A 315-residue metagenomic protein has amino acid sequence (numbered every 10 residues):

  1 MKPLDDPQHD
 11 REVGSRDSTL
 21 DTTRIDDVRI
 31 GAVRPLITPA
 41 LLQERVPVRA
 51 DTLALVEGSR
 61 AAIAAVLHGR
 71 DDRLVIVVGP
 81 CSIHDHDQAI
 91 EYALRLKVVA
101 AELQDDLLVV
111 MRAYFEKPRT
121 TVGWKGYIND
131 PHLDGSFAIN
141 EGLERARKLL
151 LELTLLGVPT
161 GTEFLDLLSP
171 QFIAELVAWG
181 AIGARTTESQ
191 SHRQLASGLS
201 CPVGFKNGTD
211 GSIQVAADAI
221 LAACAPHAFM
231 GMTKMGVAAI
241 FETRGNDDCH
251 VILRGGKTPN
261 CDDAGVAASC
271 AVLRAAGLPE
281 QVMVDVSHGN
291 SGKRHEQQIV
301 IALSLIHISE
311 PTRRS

Functional and structural regions predicted by a protein language model:
E12-R34: Polybasic, low-complexity association/targeting segments
D21-D26, D106-C261, G265-V266, G289 (+2 more regions): Active-site-facing alpha/beta catalytic cores
I30-L67: N- or domain-start disorder-to-order transition segments that initiate the globular core
V56-A64, D71, C81-H84, Q88-A93 (+2 more regions): Metallocofactor- and cofactor-centric catalytic cores in central/energy metabolism, strongly enriched
L67-H68, A101-Q104, E152-G157, L273-G277: Acidic (Asp/Glu)-rich catalytic clusters
G79, V284: Conserved, mostly hydrophobic/aromatic
H84-A101, S136-K148, L303: Glycine-rich anion/phosphate-binding loops
I306-S315: Single conserved hydrophobic/aromatic residue that forms the stacking wall/gate of nucleotide- or nucleobase-binding
